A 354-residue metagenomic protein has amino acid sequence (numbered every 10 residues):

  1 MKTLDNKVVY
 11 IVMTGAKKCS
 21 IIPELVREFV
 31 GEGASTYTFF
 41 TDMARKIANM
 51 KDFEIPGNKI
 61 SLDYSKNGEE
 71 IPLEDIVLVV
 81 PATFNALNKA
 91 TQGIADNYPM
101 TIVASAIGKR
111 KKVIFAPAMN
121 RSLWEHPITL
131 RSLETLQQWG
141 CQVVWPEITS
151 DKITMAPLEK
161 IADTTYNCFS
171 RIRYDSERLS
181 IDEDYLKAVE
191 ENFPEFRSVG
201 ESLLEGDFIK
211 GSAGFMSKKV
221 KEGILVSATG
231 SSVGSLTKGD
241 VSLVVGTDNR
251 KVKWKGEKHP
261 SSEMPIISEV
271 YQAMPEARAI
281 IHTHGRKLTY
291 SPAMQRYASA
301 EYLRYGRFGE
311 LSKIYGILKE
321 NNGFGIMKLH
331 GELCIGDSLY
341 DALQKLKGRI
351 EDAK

Functional and structural regions predicted by a protein language model:
M1-I114, N120-T165: A cross-family phosphate/adenosyl-ligand binding-site feature
V12-M13, F40, V79-P81, A116-A118 (+4 more regions): Short beta-strand segments
N167-K354: Glycine-rich flexible loops
